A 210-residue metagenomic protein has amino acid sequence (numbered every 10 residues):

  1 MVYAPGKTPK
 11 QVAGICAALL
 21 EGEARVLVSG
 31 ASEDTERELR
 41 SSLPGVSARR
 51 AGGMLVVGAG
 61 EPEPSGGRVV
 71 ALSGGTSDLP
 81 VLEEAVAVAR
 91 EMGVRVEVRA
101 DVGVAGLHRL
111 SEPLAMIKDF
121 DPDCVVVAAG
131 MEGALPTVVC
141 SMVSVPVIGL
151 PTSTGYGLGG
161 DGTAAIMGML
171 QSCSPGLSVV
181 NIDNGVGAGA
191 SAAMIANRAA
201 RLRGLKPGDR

Functional and structural regions predicted by a protein language model:
M1-S42, V46-S47: Long amphipathic alpha-helical segments
V12, D78-E83, L107-H108, A129-V138 (+2 more regions): Short glycine/serine/threonine-rich phosphate/pyrophosphate-binding segments that cradle anionic phosphate groups
S42-P44, M142-V143, C173-P175: Short, structured coil segments at secondary-structure junctions
M54-G58, E97-K118, G162-A164, V180: Glycine-rich oxoanion-binding loops at beta->alpha junctions
G66-R109: Glycine-rich phosphate/diphosphate-binding loop of Rossmann-like nucleotide-binding domains
S73, A115, F120, C124 (+2 more regions): C-terminal binding/interaction regions
E112-T152: Glycine-rich phosphate-binding loop
